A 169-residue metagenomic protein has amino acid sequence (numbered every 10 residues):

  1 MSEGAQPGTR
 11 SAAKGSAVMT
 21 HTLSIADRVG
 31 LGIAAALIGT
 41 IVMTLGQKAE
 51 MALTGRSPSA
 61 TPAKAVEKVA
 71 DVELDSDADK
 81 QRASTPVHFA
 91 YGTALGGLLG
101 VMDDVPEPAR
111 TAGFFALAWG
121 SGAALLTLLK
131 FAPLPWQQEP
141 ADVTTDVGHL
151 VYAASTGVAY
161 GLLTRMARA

Functional and structural regions predicted by a protein language model:
M1-A169: Short amphipathic, positively biased membrane-proximal segments that drive organelle/inner-membrane targeting
